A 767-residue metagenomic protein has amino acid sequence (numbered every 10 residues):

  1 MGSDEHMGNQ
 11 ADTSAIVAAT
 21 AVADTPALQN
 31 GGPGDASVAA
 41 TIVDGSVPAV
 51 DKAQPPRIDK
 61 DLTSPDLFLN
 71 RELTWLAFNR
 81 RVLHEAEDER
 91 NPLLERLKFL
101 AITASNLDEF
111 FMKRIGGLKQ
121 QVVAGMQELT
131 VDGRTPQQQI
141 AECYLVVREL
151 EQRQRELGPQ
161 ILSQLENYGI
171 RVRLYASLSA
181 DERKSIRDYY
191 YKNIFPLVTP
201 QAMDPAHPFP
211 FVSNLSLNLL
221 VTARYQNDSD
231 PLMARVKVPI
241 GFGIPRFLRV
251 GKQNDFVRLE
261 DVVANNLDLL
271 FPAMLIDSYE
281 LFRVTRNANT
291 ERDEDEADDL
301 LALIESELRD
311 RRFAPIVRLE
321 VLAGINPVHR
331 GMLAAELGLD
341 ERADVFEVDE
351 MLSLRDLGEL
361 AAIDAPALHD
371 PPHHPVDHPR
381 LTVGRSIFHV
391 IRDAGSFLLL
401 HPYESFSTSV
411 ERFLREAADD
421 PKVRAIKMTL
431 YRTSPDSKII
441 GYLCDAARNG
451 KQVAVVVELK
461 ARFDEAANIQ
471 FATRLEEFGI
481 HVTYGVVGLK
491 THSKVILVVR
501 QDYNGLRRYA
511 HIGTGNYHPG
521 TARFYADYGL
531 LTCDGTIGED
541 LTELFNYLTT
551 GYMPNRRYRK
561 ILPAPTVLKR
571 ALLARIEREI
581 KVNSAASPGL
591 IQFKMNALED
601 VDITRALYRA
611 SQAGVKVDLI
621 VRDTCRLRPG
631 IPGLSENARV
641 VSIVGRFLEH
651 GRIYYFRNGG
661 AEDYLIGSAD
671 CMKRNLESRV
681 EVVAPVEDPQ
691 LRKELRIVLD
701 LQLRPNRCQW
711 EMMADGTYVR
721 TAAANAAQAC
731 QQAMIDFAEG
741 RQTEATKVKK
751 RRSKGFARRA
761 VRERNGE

Functional and structural regions predicted by a protein language model:
G2-I591, D600, R609-A613, C625-E767: N-terminal localization/anchoring segments of enzymes in phospholipid and broader phosphate metabolism
N596: Cofactor-pocket helix-loop regions in the catalytic cores of large enzyme subunits
K616-I620: Hydrophobic alpha/beta core scaffold segments
